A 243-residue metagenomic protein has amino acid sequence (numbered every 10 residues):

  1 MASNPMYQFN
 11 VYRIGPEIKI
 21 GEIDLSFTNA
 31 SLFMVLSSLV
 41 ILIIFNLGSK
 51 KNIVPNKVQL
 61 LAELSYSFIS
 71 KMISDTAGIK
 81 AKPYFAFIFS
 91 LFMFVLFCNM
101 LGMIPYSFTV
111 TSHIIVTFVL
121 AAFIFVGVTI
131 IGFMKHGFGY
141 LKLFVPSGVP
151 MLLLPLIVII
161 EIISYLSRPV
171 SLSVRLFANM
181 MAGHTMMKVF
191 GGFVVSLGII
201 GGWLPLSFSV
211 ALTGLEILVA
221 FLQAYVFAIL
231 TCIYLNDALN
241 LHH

Functional and structural regions predicted by a protein language model:
M1-H243: Selective transmembrane helix interface/packing segments
